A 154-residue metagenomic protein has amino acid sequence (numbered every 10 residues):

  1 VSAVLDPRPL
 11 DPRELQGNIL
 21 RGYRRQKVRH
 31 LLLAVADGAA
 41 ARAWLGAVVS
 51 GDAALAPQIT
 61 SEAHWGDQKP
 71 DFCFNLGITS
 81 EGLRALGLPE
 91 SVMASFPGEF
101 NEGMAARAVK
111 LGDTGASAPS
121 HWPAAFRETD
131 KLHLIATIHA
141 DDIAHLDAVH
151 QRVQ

Functional and structural regions predicted by a protein language model:
V1-Q154: Long, low-complexity, Ser/Thr/Gly/Pro-rich intrinsically disordered segments that act as flexible linkers and assembly
